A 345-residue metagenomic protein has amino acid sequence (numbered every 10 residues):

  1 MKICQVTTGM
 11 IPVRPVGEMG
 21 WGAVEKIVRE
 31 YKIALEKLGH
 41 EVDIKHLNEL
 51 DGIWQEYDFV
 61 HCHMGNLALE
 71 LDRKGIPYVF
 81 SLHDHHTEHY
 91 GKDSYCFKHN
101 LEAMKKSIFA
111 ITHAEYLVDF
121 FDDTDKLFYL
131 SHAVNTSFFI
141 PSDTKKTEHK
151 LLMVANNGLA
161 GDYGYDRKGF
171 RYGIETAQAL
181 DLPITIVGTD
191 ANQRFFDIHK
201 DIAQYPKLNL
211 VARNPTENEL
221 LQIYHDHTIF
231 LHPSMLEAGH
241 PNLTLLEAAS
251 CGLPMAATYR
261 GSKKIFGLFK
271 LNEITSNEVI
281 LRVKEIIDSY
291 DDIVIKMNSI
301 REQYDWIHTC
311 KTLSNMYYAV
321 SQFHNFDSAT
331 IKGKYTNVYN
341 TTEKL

Functional and structural regions predicted by a protein language model:
I3, F59-M64, E70-Y90, F109-I111: Active-site proximal beta-strand in glycosyltransferases
A23, D288-E343: A charged, aromatic-enriched C-terminal amphipathic alpha-helix characteristic of glycosyltransferases across folds
K105-P141, K150, A155: Donor nucleotide-sugar binding/catalytic pocket of nucleotide-sugar-dependent glycosyltransferases
K146, K150-K200: Conserved catalytic-core segment of nucleotide-activated headgroup transferases in glycan assembly
D197-N218: Nucleotide-activated donor-binding/catalytic signature segment of Leloir-type glycosyltransferases, i.e., the conserved
H225-A238: Acidic donor-binding loop of glycosyltransferase active sites
S250, P254-A257: Short hydrophobic beta-strand element within catalytic cores of glycosyltransferases and related nucleotide-activated
K264-E285: Change "using UDP/GDP/dTDP sugars" to "using nucleotide sugars
